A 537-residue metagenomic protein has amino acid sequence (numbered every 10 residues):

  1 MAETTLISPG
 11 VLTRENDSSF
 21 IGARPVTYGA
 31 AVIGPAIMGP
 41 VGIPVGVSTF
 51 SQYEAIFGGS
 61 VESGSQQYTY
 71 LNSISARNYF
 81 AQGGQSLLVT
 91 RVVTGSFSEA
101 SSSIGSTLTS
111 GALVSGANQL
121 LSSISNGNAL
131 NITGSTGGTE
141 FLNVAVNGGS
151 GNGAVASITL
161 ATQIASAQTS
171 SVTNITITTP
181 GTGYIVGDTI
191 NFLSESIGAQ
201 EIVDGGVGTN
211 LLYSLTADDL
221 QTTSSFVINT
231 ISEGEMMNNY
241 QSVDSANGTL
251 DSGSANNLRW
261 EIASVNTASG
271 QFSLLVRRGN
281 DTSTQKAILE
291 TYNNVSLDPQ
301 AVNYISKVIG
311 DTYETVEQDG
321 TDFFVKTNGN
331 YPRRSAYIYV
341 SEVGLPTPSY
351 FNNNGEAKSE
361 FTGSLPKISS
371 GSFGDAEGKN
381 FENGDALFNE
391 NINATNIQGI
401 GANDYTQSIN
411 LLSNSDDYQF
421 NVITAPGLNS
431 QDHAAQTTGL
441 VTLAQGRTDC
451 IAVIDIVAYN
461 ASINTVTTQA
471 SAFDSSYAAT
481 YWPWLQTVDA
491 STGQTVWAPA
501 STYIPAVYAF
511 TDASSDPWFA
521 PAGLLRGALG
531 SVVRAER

Functional and structural regions predicted by a protein language model:
M1-N128, I132-S135, S196, I202-R537: A glycine- and small-residue-enriched flexible loop/hinge signal that marks low-structured segments
L121-N210: Conserved, function-critical positions that sit in or immediately flank catalytic and ligand-binding motifs
